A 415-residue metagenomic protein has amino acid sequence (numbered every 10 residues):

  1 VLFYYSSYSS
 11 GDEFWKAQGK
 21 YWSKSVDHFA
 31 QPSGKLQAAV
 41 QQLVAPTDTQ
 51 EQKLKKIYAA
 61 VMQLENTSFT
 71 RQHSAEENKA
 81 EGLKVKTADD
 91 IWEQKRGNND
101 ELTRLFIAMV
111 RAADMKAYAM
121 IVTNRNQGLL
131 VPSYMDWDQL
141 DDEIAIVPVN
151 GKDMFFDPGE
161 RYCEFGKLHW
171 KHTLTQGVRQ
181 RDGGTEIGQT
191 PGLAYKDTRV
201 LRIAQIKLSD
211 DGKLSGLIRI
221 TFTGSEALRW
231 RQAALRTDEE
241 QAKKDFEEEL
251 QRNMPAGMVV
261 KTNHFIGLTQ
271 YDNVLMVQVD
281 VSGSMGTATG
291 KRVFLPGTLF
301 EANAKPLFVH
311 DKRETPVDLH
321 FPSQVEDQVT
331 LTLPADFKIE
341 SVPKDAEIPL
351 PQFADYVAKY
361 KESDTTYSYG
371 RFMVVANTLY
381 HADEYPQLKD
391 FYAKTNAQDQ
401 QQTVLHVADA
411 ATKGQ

Functional and structural regions predicted by a protein language model:
V1-Q415: A sensor for short, sequence-defined functional sites
